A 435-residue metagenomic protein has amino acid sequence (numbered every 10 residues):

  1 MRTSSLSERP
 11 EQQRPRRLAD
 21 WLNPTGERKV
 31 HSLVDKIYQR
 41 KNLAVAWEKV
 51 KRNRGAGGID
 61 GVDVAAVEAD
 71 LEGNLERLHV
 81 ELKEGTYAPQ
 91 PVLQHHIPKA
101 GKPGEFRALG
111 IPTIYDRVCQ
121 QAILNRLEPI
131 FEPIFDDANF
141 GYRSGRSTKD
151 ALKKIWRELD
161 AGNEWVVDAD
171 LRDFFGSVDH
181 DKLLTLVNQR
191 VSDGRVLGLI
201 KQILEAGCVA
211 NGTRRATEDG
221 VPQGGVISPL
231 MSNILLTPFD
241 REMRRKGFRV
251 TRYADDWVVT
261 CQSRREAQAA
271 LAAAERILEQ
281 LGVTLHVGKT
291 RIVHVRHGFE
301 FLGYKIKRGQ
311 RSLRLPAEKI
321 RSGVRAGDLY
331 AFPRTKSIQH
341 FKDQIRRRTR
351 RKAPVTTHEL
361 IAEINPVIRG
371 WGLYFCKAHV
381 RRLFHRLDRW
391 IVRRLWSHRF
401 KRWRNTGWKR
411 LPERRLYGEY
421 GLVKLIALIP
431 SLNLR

Functional and structural regions predicted by a protein language model:
M1-R435: Non-catalytic terminal/accessory segments
